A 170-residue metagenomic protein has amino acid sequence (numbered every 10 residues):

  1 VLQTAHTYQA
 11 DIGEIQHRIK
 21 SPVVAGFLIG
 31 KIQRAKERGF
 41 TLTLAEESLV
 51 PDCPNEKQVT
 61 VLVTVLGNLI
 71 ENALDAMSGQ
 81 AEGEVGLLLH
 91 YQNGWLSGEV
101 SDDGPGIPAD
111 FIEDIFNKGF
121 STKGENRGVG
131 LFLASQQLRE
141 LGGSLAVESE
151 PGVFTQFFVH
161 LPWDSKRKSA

Functional and structural regions predicted by a protein language model:
G13-R38: Short beta-to-alpha transition helix within the HATPase_c
Q16, L42-V65: Conserved short strand/loop->alpha-helix "switch" segment adjacent to the catalytic nucleotide/phosphoryl-transfer site
Q58-Q80: Conserved ATP-binding N-box helix of the HATPase_c
E84, W95, G106, G128 (+2 more regions): Glycine-rich nucleotide-binding loop
D102: Acidic ATP/Mg2+-coordinating residue in the GHKL
I107-G119: Short conserved segment of the HATPase_c
L138-R139: Detector for a conserved hydrophobic position within an alpha-helical segment of the HATPase_c
